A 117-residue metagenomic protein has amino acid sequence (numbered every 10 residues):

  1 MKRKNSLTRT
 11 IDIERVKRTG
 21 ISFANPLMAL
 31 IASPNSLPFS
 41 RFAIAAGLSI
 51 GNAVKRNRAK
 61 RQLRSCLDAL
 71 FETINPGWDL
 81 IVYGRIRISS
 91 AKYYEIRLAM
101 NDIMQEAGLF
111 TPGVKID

Functional and structural regions predicted by a protein language model:
M1-D117: Positively charged, solvent-exposed patches that mediate nucleic-acid binding
